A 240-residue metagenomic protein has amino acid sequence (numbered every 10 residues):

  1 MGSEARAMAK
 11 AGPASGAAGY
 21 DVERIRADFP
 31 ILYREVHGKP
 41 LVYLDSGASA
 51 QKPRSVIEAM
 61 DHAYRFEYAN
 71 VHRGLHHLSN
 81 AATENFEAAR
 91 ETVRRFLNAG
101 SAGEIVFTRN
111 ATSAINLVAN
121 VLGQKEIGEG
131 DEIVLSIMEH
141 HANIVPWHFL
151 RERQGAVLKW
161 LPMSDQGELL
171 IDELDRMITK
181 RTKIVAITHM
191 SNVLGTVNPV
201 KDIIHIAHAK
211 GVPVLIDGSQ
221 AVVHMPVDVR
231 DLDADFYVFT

Functional and structural regions predicted by a protein language model:
M1-T240: Pyridoxal 5′-phosphate
